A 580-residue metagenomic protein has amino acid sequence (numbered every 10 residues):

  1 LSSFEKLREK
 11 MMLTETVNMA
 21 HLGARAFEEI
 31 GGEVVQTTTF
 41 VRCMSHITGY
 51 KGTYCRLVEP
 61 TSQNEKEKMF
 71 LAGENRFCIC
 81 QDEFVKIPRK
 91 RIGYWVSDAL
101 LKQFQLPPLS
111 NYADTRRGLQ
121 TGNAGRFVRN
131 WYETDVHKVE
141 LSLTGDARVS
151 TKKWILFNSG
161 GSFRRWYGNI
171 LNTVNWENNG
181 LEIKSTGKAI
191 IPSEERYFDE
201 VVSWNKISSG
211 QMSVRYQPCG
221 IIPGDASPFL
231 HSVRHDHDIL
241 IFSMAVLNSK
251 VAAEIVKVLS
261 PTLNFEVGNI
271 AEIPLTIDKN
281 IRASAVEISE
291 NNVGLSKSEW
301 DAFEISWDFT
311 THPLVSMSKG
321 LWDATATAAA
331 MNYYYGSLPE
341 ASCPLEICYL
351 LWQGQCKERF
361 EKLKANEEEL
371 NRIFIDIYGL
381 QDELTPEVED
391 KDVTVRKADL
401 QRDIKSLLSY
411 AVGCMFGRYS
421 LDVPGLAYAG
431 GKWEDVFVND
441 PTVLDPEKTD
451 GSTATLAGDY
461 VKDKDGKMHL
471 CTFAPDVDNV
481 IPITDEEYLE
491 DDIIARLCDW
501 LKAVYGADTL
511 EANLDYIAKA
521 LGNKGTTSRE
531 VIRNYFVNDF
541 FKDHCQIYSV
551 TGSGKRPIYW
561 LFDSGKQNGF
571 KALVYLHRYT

Functional and structural regions predicted by a protein language model:
L1-G145, N169, I183-G187, D199 (+7 more regions): Signature of N6-adenine DNA methyltransferases within the class I
F4, L106, A124-G125, T151 (+12 more regions): Alpha-helix initiation and N-capping motif
L7-T14, C43, W131-T134, F157-G161 (+14 more regions): Generic, well-ordered alpha-helical scaffold segments in large soluble proteins
L22-A26, F127-S159, F163-C219, C356 (+3 more regions): Flexible, glycine/threonine-enriched loop-and-boundary segments that flank and lead into catalytic domains of large
T37-H46, S62, L240, K250-A253 (+6 more regions): C-terminal, active-site-flanking charged/polar segments
N111-R126, S142-D146, N169-T173, V256-T262 (+4 more regions): Short coil/turn segments at secondary-structure boundaries
R117, A147, S193, P228-D236 (+10 more regions): Generic alpha-helical structural element
S306, P313, K319-G336, A341 (+6 more regions): Terminal accessory regions of large proteins
